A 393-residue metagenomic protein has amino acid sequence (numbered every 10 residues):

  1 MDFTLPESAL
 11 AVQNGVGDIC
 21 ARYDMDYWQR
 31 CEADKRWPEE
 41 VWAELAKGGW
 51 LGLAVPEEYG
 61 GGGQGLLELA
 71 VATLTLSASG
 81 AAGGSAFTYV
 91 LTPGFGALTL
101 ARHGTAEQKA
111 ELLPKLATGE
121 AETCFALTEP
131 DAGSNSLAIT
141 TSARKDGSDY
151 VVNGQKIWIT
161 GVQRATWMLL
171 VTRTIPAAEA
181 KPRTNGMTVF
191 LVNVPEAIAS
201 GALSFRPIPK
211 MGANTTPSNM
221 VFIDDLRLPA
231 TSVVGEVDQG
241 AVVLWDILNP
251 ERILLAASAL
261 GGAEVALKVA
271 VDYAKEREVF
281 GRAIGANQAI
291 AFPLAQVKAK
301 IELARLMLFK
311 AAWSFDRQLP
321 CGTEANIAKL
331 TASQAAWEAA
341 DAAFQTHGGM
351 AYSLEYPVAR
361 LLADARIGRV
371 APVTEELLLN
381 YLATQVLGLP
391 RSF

Functional and structural regions predicted by a protein language model:
M1-G80, Y89, H103-Q108, K115-E120 (+4 more regions): Alpha-helical interface subdomain recognition
Q64, N135-L137, G161-A165, K181-N185 (+2 more regions): Short glycine/proline-enriched turns and hinge-like loops at secondary-structure junctions
G94-H103: Helix-loop "lid/cap" segments that line or gate small-molecule binding pockets
L116, D131-S134, W158-G161, A180-K181 (+1 more regions): Short Gly/Pro-enriched turn/cap motifs at secondary-structure boundaries
G119-L127, V171: A short, Trp-centered hydrophobic/proline-enriched beta-strand micro-motif
A138, I198-R227: Flexible, small-/acidic-enriched active-site or ligand-binding loops
N153-S204: A short core secondary-structure module
D225-V242: Long, acidic (Asp/Glu-rich), low-complexity accessory segments flanking structured domains
